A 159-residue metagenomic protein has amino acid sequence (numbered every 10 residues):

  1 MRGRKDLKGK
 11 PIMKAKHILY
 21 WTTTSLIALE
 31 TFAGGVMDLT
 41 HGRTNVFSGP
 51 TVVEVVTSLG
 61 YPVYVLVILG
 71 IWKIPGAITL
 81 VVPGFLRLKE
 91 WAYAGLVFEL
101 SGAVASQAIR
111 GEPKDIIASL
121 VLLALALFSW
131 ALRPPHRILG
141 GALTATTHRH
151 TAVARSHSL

Functional and structural regions predicted by a protein language model:
R2-L159: Membrane-interface extramembranous regions
